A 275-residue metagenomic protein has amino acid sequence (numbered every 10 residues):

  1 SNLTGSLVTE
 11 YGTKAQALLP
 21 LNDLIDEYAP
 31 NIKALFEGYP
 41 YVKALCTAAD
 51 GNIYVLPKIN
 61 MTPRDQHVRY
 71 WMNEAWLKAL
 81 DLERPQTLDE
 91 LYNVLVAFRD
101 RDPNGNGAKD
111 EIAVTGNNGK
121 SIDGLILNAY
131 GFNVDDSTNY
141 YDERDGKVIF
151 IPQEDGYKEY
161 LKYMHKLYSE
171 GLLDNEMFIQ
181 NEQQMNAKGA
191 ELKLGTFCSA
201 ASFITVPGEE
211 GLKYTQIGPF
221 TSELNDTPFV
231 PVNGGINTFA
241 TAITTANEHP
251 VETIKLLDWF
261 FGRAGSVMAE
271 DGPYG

Functional and structural regions predicted by a protein language model:
S1-G275: Extracytoplasmic/secretory soluble proteins
